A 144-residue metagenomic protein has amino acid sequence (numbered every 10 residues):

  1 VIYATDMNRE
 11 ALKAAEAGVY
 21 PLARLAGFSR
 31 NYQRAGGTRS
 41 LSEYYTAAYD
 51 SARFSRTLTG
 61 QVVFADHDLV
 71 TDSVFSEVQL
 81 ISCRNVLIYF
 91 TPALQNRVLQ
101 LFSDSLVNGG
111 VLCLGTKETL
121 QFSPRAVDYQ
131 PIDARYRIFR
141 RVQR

Functional and structural regions predicted by a protein language model:
V1-L80, V86-Y89, L94, L120: Extended basic-aromatic, gly/pro-enriched interface segments that bind polyanionic ligands
Y20, R24, S105-V107, R144: Non-catalytic alpha-helical coupling and interface elements of nucleotide-dependent molecular machines and regulators
Y20-P21, V98-Q100, P131: Glycine-rich, phosphate-binding/catalytic loops in enzymes
L80, S123-R144: Core SAM-dependent methyltransferase catalytic element
N96-N108: A short glycine-rich, Lys/Arg-flanked "PGG" loop and its adjoining helix->strand segment in the class I
G109-V111, I138: Short glycine-centered segments of the SAM/dcSAM-binding site in methyltransferase folds
